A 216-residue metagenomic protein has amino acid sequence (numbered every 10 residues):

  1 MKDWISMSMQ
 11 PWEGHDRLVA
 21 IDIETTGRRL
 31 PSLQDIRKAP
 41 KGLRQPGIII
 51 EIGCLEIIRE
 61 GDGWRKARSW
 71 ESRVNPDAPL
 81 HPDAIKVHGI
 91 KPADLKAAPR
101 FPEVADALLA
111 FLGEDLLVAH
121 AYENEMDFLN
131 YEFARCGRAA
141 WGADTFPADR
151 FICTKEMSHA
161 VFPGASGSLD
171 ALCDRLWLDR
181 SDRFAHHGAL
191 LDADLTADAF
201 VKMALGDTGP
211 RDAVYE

Functional and structural regions predicted by a protein language model:
M1-L33: N-terminal accessory regions of nucleic-acid-interacting proteins
W4-M7, S72, E103-D106: A generic local structural motif
M9, G14-R17, P31, Q45-I90 (+1 more regions): Metal-dependent phosphoesterase core characteristic of DEDDh/y 3'-5' exonuclease domains
A20, T26-D35, K96-A97, L108 (+1 more regions): A short linear-motif detector with a strong N-terminal bias
S32-R44: Intrinsically disordered, low-complexity Ser/Thr- and acidic-rich flexible linkers and loops, especially at boundaries
I85-A107: Metal-dependent phosphoesterase signature
